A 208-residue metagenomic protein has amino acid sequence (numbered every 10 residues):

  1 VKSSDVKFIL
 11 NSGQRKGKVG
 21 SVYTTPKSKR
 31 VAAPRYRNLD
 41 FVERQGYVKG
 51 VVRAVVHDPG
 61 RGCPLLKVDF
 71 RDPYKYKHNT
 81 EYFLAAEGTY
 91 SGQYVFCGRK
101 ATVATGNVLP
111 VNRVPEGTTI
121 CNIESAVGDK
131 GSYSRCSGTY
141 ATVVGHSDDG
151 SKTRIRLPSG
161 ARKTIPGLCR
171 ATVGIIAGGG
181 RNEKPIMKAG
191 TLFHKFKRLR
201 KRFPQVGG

Functional and structural regions predicted by a protein language model:
V1-C63, K67-Y76, A86-G208: Basic, glycine/proline-rich low-complexity segments that contact nucleic acids
F83: Extracellular glycan-interaction surfaces
